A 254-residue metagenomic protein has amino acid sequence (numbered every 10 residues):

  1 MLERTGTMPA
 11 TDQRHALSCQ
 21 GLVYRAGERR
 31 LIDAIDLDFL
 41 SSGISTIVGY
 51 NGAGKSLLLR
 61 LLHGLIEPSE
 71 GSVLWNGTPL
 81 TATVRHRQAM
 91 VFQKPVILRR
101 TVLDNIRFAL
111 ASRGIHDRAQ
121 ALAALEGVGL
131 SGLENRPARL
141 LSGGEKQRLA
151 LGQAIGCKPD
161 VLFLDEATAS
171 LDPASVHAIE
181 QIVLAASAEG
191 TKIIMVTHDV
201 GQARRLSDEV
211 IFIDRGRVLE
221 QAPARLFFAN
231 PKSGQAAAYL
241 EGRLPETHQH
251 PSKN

Functional and structural regions predicted by a protein language model:
H63: Helix-to-loop junction immediately C-terminal to a conserved catalytic motif
R118-L133: Conserved ABC ATPase "signature" region
P137-L141, E145: Conserved ABC ATPase signature
L162-D165: Catalytic Walker B motif of ABC-type/P-loop ATPase nucleotide-binding domains
P173-S175: Helix N-cap at the start of a conserved alpha-helix in ABC-type nucleotide-binding domains
T197-H198: H-loop/switch region of ABC-family ATPase nucleotide-binding domains
A203-R205: A short, surface-exposed alpha-helical micro-motif characterized by mixed small hydrophobic and charged/polar residues
